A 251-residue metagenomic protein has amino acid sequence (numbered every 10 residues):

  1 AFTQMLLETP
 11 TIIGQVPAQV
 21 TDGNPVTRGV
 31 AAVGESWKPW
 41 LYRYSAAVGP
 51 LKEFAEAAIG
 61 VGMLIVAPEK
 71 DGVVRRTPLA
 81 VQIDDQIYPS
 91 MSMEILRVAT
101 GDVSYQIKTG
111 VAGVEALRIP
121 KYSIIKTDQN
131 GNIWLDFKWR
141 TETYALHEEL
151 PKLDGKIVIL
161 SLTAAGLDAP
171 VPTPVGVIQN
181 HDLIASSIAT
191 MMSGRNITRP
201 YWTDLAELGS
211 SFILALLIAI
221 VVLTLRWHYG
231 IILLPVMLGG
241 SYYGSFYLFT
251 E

Functional and structural regions predicted by a protein language model:
A1-K121, K152-G230, G239: Non-transmembrane functional regions of envelope-associated proteins
A46-V48, E148, F246-Y247: Generic alpha-helical secondary structure signal
K108-E149: Substrate-access "cap/lid" subdomains that shape and gate the entrance to catalytic or ligand-binding pockets
V236-Y247: Aromatic-anchored segments of alpha-helical transmembrane domains
